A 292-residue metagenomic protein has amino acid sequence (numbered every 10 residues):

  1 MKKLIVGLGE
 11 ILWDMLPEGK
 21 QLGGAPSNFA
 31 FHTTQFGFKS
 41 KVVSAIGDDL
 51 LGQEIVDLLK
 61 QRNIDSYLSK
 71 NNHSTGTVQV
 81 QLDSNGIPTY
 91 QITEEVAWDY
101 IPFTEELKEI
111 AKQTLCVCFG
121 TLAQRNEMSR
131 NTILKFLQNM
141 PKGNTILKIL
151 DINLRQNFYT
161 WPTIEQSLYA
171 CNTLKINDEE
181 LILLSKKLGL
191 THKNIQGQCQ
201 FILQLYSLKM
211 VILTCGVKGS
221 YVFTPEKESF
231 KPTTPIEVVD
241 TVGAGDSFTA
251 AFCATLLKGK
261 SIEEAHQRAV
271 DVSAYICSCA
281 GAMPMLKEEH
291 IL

Functional and structural regions predicted by a protein language model:
M1-K3, L188, H192-L292: Conserved phosphate-binding/catalytic region of the ribokinase-like
K2-V6, L58-K60, S66-L68, S84-E228 (+1 more regions): Ribokinase/PfkB-type carbohydrate-kinase core domain
I5, M15-I87, E94-I101: Substrate-binding N-lobe of the ribokinase-like
G9-W13: Short polar catalytic/cofactor-binding loops
G37, N63, N144-T145, G259: Glycine-centered short loops/turns at secondary-structure junctions
V43, I92, F230-P232: Hydrophobic residues at beta-strand termini and immediately following loops that shape nucleotide-binding pockets
G76, A97, T121-A123, S273 (+1 more regions): Glycine-rich phosphate/pyrophosphate-binding beta-alpha loops
